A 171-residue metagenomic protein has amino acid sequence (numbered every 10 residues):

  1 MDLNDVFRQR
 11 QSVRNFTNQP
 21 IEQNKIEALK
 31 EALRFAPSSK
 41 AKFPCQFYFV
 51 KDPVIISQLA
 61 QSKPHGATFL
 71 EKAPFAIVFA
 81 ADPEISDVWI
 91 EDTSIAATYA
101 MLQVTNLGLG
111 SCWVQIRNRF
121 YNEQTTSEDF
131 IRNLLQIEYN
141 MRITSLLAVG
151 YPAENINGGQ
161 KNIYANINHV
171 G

Functional and structural regions predicted by a protein language model:
M1-G171: Acidic, surface-exposed loops and disordered segments
